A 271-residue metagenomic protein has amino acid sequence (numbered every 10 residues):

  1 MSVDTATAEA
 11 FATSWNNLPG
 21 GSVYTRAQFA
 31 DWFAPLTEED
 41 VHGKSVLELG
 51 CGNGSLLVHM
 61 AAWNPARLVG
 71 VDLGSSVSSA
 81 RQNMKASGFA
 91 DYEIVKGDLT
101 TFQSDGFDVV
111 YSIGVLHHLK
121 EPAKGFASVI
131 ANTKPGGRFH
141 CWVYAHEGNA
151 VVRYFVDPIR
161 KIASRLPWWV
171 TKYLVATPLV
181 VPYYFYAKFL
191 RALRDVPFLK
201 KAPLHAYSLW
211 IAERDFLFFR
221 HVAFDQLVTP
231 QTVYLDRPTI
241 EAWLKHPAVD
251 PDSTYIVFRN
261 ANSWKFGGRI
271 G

Functional and structural regions predicted by a protein language model:
M1-Y24: N-terminal, positively charged/glycine-rich alpha-helical extensions of SAM-dependent methyltransferases
V23-K44, H59: Conserved alpha-helix/loop element of class I SAM-dependent methyltransferases that forms part of the SAM/SAH-binding
K44-G52: Conserved class I S-adenosyl-L-methionine
S55-L99: Class I SAM-dependent methyltransferase SAM/SAH-binding core
T100-V110: A short acidic, Gly/Pro-enriched loop at the edge of an enzyme's catalytic core that lines a small-molecule cofactor
A123-P135: A short glycine-rich, Lys/Arg-flanked "PGG" loop and its adjoining helix->strand segment in the class I
H140-W168: Conserved class I S-adenosyl-L-methionine
P167-R237, E241-K245: Substrate-binding/catalytic lobe of Class I Rossmann-like enzymes that use SAM or dcSAM, i.e., the mid-to-C-terminal
